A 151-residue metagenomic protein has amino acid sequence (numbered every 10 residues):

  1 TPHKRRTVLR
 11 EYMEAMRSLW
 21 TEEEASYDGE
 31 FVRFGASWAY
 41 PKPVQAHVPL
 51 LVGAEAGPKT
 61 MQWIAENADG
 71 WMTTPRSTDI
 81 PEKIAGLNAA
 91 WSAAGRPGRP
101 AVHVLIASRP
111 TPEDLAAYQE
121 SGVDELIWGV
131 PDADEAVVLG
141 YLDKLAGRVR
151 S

Functional and structural regions predicted by a protein language model:
T1-S151: Active-site-adjacent structural elements that line small-molecule/cofactor binding pockets in enzymes
